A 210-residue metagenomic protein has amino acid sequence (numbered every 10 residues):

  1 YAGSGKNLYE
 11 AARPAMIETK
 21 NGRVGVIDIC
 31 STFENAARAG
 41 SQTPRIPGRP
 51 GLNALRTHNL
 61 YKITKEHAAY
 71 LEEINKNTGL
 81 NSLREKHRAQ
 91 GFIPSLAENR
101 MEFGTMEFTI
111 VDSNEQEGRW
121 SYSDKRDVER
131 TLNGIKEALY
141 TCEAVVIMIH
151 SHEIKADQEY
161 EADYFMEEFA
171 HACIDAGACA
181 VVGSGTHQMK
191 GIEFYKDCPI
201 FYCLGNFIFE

Functional and structural regions predicted by a protein language model:
Y1-E210: Acidic, metal/ion-coordinating pockets
